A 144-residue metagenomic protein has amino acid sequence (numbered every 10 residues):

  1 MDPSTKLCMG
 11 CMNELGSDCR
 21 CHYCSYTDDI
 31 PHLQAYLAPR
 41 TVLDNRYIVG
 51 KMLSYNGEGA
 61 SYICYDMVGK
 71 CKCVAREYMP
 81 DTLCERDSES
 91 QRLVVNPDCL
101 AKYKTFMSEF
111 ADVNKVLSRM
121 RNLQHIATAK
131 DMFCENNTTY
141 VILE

Functional and structural regions predicted by a protein language model:
C8-C11, C21-C24: Short cysteine-rich clusters marking metal-coordination/redox-active sites
L15, Y23-A35: Short Cys/His-rich micro-motifs in 6-15 aa windows
I30-V49: A short, low-complexity linker immediately N-terminal to eukaryotic Hanks-type protein kinase catalytic domains
G50-N56, S61: Protein kinase glycine-rich loop
S54, R121-H125: Flexible N-lobe loop architecture of eukaryotic-like protein kinase catalytic domains
M67-A111, K115: ATP-binding glycine-rich loop module of kinase domains
T128-T139: Short beta-strand micro-motifs within the conserved protein kinase catalytic domain, predominantly in the N-lobe
V141-E144: Short pocket-lining segment of the protein kinase catalytic domain that shapes the ATP-binding cleft
